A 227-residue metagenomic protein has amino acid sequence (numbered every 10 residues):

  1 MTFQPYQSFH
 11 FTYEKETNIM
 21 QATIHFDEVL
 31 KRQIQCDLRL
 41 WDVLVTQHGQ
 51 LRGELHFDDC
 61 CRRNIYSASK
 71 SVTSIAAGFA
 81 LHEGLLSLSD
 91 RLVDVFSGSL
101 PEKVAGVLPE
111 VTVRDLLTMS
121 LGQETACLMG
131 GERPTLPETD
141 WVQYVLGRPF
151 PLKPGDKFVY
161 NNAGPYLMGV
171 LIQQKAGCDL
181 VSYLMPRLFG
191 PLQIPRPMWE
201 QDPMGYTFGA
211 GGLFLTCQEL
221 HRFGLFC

Functional and structural regions predicted by a protein language model:
T2-I19: Short, Lys/Arg-enriched N-terminal segments with co-localized hydrophobic residues within the first ~10-30 amino acids
H25-D59, L88: A short, well-structured edge-of-sheet supersecondary motif
G49, N64-S89, L116, M168-I172 (+1 more regions): Active-site SXXK
C61, I65, V104-V107, K153-Y160 (+1 more regions): Solvent-exposed loop and edge beta-strand segments that line ligand/cofactor-binding and catalytic clefts
Y66-V72, L108-V111, V159-Y166, F214-Q218: Aromatic- and histidine-enriched alpha-helix N-cap/loop-to-helix transition segments that scaffold the rims
L85-L121, G147, K175-L215: Active-site helix/loop module of the DD-peptidase/beta-lactamase fold, centered on the serine-lysine SxxK catalytic
L121-Q201: A small/polar active-site loop signature that marks catalytic segments
L167-L171, G211-C227: Active-site-proximal alpha-helical segments within enzyme catalytic domains
